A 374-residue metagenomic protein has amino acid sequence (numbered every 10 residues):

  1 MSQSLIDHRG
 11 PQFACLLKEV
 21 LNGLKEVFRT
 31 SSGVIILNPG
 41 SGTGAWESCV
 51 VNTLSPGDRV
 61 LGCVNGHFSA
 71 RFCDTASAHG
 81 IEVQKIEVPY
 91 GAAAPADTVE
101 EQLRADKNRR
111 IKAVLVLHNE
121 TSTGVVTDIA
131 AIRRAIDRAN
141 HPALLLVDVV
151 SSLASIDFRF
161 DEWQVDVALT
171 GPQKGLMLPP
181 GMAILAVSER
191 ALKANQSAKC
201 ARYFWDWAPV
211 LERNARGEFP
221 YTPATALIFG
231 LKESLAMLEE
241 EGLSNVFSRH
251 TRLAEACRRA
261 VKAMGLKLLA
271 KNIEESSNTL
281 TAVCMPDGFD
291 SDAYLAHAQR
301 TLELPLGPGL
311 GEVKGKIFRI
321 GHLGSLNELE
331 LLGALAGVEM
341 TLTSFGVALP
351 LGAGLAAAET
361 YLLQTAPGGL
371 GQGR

Functional and structural regions predicted by a protein language model:
S2-A45, H67, R71-S77: Conserved N-terminal alpha-helix of the aminotransferase class I/II PLP-enzyme fold
L54-A70: Conserved PLP-anchoring active-site segment centered on the Schiff-base-forming lysine
A94-L153: Active-site phosphate-binding strand-loop segment of PLP-dependent enzymes
D161-Q173: Conserved active-site segment immediately N-terminal to the catalytic lysine that forms the internal aldimine
Q173-A263: Active-site C-terminal subdomain of aminotransferase-like
K267-T301: Conserved PLP-binding catalytic core of the aspartate aminotransferase-like
E312, K316-R374: PLP-dependent enzyme catalytic core of the Aspartate aminotransferase-like
